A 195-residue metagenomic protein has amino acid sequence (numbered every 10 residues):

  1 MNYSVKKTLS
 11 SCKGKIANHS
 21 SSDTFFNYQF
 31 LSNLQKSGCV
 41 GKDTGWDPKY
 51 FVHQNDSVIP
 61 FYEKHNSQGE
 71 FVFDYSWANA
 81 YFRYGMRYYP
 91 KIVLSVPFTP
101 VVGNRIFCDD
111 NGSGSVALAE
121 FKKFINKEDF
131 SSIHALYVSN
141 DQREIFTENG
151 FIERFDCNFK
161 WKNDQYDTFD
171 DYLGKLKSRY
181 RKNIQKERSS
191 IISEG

Functional and structural regions predicted by a protein language model:
M1-G195: N-acyltransferase acceptor-side catalytic subdomain
